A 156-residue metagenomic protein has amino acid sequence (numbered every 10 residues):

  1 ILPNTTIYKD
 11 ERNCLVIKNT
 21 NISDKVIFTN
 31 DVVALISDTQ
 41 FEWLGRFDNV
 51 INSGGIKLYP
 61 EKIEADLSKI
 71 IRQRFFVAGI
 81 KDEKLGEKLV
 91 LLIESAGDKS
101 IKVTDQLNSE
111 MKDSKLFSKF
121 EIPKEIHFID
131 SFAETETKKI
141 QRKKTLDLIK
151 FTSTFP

Functional and structural regions predicted by a protein language model:
I1-F28: Adenylate-forming AMP-binding core of the ANL superfamily, especially NRPS adenylation
P3-T5, N13, E87-L89, K124 (+1 more regions): Change "...and in nucleic-acid phosphodiester-cleaving endonucleases..." to "...and in nucleic-acid processing enzymes
T6-Y8, V32, T145: Short, surface-exposed charged micro-motifs
Y8, F76-A78, I126-I129: General small-molecule cofactor/ligand-binding pocket signal
L15, Q40-W43, I140: Hydrophobic "anchor" residues
N19, I93-G97, D130: Short beta-strand-to-loop capping motifs
K25-E121: AMP-binding/adenylate-forming catalytic core of the ANL superfamily
V90-L92, K112-P156: Conserved C-terminal "lid"/linker of ANL adenylate-forming enzymes
